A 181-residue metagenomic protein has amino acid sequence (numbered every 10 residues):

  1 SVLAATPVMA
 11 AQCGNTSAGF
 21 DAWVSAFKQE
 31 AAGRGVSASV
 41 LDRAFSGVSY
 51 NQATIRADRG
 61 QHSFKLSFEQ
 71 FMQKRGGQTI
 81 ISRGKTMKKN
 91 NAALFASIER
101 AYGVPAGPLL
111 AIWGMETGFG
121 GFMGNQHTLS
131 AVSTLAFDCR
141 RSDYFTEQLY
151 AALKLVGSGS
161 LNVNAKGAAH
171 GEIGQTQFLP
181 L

Functional and structural regions predicted by a protein language model:
S1-A5: Bacterial N-terminal signal peptides
T6-A10: Sec/Tat signal peptide C-region and signal peptidase I cleavage site
Q12-G14: Sequence contexts marking disulfide-bonded cysteines in secreted/extracellular proteins
T16-R43: Mature N-terminal segment immediately following signal peptide/propeptide cleavage in secreted/periplasmic
V36-L181: Catalytic glycan-binding domains that act on GlcNAc-containing polysaccharides
